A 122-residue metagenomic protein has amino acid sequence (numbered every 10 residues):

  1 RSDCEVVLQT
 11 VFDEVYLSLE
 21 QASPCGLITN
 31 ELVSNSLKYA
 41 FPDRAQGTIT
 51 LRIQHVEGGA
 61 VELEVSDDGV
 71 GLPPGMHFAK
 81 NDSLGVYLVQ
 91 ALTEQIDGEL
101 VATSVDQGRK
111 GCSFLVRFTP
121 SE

Functional and structural regions predicted by a protein language model:
S2-V33, L37-G47: Conserved short strand/loop->alpha-helix "switch" segment adjacent to the catalytic nucleotide/phosphoryl-transfer site
V6, G59-L63, C112: Short beta-strand element(s) in the Bergerat
Q46-Q54: A conserved short beta-strand within the histidine kinase catalytic ATPase domain
T48, G71, V105-L115: Glycine-rich nucleotide-binding loop
A60-V86: Glycine-rich/acidic phosphate-handling loop/turn and adjacent ATP-lid/helix of nucleotide-binding kinase/ATPase domains
T93-E94: Detector for a conserved hydrophobic position within an alpha-helical segment of the HATPase_c
D97-D106: Glycine-rich ATP-binding loops of the HATPase_c
L115-E122: C-terminal beta-strand of the catalytic ATP-binding
